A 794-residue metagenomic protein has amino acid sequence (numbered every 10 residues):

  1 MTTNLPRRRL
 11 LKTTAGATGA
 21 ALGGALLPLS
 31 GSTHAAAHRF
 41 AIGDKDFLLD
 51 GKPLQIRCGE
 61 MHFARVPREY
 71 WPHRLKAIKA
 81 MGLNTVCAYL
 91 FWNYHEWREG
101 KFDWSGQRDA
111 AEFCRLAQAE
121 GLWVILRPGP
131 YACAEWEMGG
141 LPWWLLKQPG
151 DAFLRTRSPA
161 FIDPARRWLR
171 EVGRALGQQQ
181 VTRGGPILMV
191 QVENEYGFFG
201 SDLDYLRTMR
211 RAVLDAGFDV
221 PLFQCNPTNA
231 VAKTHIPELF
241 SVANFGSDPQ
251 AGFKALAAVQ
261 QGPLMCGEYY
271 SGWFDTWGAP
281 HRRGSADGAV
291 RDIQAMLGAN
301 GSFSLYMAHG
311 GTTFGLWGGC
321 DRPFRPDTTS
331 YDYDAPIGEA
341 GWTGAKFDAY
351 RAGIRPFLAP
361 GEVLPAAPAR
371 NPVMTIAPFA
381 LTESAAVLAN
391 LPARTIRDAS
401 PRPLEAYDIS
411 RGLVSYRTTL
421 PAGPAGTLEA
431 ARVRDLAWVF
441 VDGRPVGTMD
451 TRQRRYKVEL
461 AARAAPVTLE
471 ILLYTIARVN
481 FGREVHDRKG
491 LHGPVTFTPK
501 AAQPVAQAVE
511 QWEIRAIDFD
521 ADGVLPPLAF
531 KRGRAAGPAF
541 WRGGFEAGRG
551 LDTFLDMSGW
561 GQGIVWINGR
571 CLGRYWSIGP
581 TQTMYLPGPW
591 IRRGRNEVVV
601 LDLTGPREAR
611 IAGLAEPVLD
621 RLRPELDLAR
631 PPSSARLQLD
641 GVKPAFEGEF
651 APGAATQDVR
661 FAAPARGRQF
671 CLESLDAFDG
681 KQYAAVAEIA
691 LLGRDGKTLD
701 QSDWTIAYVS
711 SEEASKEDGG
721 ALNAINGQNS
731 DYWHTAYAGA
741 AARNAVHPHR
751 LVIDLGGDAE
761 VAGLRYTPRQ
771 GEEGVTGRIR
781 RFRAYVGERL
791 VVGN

Functional and structural regions predicted by a protein language model:
T2-T18: N-terminal secretory signal peptides and thylakoid transit peptides that target proteins across membranes
A35-N84: N-terminal carbohydrate-binding accessory modules
H73-K79, C87-W136, L214: Aromatic-lined substrate-binding rim segments of carbohydrate-active enzymes
P164-A232: Active-site neighborhood of glycoside hydrolase catalytic domains
G246-P336, W342: Catalytic-core region of carbohydrate-active enzymes that cleave or remodel glycosidic bonds
R394, D398-A399, N568, P632-G667 (+3 more regions): Disordered, acidic Ser/Thr/Pro-rich linker "stalks" and the adjacent N-terminal cap of the next globular domain
A425-F440, L469, F545-N568, Y575-W576 (+1 more regions): Aromatic-lined ligand-binding clefts that engage carbohydrates, nucleic acids, or primary amines
I471-I476, V600-G605, E673-G680: Short beta-strand-plus-loop segments that form exposed binding edges in beta-rich domains
